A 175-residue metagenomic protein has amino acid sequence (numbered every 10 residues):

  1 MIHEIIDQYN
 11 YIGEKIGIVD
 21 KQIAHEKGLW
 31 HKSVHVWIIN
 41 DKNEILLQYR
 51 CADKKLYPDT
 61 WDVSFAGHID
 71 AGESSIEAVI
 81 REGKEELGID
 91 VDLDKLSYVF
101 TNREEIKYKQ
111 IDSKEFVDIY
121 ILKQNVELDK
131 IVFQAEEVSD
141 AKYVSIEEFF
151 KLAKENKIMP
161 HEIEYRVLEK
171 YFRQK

Functional and structural regions predicted by a protein language model:
M1-H35, I39-K42: Acidic, metal-coordinating catalytic segment for phosphate/diphosphate chemistry, firing primarily on the Nudix
I5, K15, V19, H25-E26 (+6 more regions): Glycine-rich, flexible loop/turn motifs
E14, E77, R81, E85 (+1 more regions): Replace "anionic and nucleotidyl ligands
Q22, D59, A71, Y98-K107 (+1 more regions): Nudix hydrolase/Nudix homology domain
S33-F65: A glycine-rich, hydrophobic loop/mini-helix early in the fold
L47, S64-S97: The catalytic Nudix box helix
